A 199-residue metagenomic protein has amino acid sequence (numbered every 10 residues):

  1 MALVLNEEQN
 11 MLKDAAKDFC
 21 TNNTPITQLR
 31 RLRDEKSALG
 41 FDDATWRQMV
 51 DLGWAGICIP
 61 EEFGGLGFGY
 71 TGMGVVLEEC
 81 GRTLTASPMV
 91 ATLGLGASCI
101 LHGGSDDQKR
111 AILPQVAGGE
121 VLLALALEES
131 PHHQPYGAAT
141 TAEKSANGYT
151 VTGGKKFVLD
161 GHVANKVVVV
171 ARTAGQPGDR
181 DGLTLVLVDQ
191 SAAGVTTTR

Functional and structural regions predicted by a protein language model:
M1-V90, A111, Q115: Amphipathic, small/basic residue-rich leader segments at the start of a protein or domain
Q9, C20, G53, P60 (+6 more regions): Buried hydrophobic positions in well-ordered alpha/beta secondary-structure cores of metabolic enzymes
S87-D107: N-terminal glycine-rich flavin-associated loop
G103-A117: A generic, well-ordered mixed alpha/beta core segment in the N-terminal half of proteins
I112, A138, G154-K156, T197-R199: Short beta-alpha junctions and helix-cap segments that line functional grooves
G119-S130: A short, Trp-centered hydrophobic/proline-enriched beta-strand micro-motif
T140-E143: A structural signal for short hydrophobic beta-strand segments in well-ordered beta-sheet cores
T152-T196: A short core secondary-structure module
